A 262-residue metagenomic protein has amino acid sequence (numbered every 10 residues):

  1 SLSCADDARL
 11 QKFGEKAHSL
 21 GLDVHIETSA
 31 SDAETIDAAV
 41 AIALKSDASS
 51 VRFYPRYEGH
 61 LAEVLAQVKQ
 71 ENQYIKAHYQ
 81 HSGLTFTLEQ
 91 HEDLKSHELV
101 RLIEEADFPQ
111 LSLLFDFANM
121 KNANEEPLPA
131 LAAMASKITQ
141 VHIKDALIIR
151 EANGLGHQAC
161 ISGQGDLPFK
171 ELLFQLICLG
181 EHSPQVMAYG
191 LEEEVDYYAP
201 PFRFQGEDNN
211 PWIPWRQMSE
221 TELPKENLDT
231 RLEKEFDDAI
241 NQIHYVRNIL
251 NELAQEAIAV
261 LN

Functional and structural regions predicted by a protein language model:
S1, H25-I26, V51-R52, H142 (+1 more regions): Conserved beta-strand positions in the central sheet of alpha/beta enzyme cores
L2-A5, V260-N262: Short secondary-structure junction/hinge motifs that connect adjacent elements
C4-K12, S31, A38, E63-Q70 (+2 more regions): Alpha-helix N-cap and loop-to-helix initiation/capping positions
D7-S112, N122: Active-site acidic/histidine proton-transfer and metal-coordination neighborhood in alpha/beta enzyme cores
S96-Q110, K121-N262: Histidine-acidic metal/acid-base catalytic patches
D116: Active-site glycine-centered loops adjacent to acidic/histidine catalytic or metal-binding residues that shape
